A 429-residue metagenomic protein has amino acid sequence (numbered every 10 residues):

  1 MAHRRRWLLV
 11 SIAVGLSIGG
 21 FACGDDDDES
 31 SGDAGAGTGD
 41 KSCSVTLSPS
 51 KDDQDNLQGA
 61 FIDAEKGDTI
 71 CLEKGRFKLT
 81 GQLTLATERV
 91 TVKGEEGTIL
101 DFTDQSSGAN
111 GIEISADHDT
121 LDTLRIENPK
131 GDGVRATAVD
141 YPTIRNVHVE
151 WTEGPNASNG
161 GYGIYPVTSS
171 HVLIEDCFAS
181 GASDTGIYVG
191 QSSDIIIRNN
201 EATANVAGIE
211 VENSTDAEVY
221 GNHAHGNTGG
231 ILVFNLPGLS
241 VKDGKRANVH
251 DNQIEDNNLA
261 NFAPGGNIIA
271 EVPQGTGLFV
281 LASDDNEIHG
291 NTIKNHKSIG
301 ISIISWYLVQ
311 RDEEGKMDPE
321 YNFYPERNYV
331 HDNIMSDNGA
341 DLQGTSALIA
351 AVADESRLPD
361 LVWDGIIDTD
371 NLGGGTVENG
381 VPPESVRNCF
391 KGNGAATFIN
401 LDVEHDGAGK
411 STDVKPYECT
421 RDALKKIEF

Functional and structural regions predicted by a protein language model:
M1-V10: Bacterial N-terminal signal peptides that target proteins for export
S11-G19: Bacterial N-terminal signal peptides
F21-K41: Ser/Thr-rich, Pro/Gly/Ala-heavy low-complexity intrinsically disordered linkers and tails of secreted extracellular
V45-D55, T69, E88-G131, E153: Right-handed parallel beta-helix/beta-spiral solenoid domain characteristic of secreted/periplasmic
L57, T80, D104-E113, N128-R135 (+7 more regions): Extracellular beta-strand/beta-solenoid scaffold signature
L57-D63, K78-T87, T103, R135-A138 (+3 more regions): Short, T/G/N/S-enriched strand-turn elements that build extracellular solenoid repeat scaffolds
E95-T98, D117-N128, D140-E153, S170-T185 (+7 more regions): Right-handed parallel beta-helix
V309, E313-G315, E320-F429: Acidic, glycine- and Ser/Thr-rich low-complexity intrinsically disordered tracts in extracellular/secreted proteins
